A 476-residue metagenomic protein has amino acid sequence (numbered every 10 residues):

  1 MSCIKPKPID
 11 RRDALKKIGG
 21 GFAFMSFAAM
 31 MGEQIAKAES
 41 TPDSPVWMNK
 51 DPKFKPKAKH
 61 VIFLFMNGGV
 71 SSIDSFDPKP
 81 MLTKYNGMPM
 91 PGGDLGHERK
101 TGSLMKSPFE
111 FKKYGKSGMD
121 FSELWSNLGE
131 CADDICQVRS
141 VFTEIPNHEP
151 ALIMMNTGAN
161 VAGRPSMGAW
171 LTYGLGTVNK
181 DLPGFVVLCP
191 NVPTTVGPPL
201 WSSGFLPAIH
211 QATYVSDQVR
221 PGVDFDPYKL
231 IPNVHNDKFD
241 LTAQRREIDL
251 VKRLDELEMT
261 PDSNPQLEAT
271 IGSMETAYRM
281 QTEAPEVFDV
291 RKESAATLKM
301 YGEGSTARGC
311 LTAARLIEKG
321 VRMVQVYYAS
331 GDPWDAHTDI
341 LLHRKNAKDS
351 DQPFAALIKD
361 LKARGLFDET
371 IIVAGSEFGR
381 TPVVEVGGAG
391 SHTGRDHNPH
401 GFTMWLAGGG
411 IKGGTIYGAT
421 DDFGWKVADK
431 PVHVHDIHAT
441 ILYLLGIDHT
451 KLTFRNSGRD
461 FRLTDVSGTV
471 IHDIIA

Functional and structural regions predicted by a protein language model:
M1-A476: Ligand-binding pockets and gating/stacking loops
